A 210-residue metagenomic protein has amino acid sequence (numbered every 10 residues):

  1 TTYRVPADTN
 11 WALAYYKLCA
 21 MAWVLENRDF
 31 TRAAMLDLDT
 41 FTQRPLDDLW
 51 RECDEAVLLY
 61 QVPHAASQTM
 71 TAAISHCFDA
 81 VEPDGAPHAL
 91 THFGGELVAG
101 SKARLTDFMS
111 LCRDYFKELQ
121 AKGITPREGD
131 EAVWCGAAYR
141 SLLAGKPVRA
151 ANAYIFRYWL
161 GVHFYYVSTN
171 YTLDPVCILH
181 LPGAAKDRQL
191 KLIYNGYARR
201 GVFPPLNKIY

Functional and structural regions predicted by a protein language model:
T1-F30: Active-site-proximal specificity loops/subdomain of glycosyltransferases
K17, A56, G95-E96: Small-molecule pocket liners
R28-D29, C53, S141: A structural signal for short coil/turn segments at secondary-structure junctions
A33: Short aromatic/hydrophobic "clamp" motif used to bind/position activated sugar donors
L36: Catalytic metal- and UDP-sugar-binding loop of GT-A-like glycosyltransferases, i.e., residues flanking the conserved
T40-V81: Conserved donor-nucleotide/metal-binding helix-loop-beta segment in metal-dependent transferases, i.e., the alpha-helix
H88-A184: Catalytic core and acceptor-binding pocket of nucleotide-sugar-dependent glycosyltransferases
Y166-Y210: Long, low-complexity C-terminal extensions of enzymes
